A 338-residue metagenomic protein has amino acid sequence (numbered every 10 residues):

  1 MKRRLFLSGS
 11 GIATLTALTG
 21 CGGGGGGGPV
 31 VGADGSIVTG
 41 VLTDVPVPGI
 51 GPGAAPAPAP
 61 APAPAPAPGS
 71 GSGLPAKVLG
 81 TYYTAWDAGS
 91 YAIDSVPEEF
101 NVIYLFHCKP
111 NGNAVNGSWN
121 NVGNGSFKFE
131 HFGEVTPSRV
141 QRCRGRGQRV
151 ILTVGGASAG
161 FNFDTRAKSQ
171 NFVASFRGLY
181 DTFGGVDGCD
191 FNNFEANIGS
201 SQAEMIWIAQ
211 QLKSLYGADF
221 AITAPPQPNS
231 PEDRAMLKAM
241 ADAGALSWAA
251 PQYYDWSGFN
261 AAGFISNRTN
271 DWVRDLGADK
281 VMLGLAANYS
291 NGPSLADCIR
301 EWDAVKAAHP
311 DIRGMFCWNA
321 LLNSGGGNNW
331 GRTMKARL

Functional and structural regions predicted by a protein language model:
L5-G27: N-terminal export signals
G35-F100: N-terminal module-boundary/linker segments of secreted carbohydrate-active enzymes
G73-D297, E301, H309-P310, L321-M334: Chitinase-like catalytic core of GlcNAc-active glycosidases
W318: Conserved, well-structured core segments
A336-L338: Short, solvent-exposed mixed-charge patches
